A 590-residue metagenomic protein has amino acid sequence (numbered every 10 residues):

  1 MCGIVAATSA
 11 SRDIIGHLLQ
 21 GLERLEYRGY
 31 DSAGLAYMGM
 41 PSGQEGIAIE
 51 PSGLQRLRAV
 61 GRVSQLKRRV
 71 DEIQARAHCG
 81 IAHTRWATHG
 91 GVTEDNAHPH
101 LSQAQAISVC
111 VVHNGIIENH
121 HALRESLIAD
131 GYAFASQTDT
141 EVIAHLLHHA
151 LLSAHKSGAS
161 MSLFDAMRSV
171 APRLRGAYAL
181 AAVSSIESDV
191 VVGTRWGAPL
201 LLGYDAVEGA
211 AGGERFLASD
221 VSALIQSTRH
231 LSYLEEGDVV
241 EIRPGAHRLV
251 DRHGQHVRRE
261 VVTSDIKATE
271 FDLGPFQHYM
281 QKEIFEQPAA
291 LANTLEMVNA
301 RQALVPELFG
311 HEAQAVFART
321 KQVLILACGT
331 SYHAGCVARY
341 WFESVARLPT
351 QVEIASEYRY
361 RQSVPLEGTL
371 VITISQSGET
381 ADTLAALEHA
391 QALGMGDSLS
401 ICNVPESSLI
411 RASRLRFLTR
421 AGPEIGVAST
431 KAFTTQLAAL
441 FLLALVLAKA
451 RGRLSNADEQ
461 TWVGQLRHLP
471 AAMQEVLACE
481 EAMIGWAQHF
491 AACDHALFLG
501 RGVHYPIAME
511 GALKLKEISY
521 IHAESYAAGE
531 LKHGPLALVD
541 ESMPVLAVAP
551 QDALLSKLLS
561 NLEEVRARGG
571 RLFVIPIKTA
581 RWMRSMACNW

Functional and structural regions predicted by a protein language model:
M1-L273, Q277-H278, E286-K321, N456 (+2 more regions): Conserved short alpha-helical segments that host acidic/polar catalytic motifs at enzyme active sites
G21-L25, P99, W196-P199, V207-A210 (+8 more regions): Short, solvent-exposed amphipathic alpha-helical segments in soluble enzyme and RNA/protein-processing domains
G61, A82-A97, L101, V298-A315 (+3 more regions): Glycine-rich oxoanion-binding loops at beta->alpha junctions
L101, V183, V192-G193, L231-S232 (+13 more regions): Replace "in large, NTP-powered and nucleic-acid-processing enzymes" with "in large, NTP-powered factors and other
L174-E214, W486, A491-S519, D552-L554 (+1 more regions): Acidic/histidine-rich
Q287-L291, L295-L324, L415-P544: Active-site phosphate/pyrophosphate-binding segments
A318-H468, V548-A553, K557-C588: Glycine-rich phosphate-binding loops that contact phosphosugars or nucleotide phosphates
